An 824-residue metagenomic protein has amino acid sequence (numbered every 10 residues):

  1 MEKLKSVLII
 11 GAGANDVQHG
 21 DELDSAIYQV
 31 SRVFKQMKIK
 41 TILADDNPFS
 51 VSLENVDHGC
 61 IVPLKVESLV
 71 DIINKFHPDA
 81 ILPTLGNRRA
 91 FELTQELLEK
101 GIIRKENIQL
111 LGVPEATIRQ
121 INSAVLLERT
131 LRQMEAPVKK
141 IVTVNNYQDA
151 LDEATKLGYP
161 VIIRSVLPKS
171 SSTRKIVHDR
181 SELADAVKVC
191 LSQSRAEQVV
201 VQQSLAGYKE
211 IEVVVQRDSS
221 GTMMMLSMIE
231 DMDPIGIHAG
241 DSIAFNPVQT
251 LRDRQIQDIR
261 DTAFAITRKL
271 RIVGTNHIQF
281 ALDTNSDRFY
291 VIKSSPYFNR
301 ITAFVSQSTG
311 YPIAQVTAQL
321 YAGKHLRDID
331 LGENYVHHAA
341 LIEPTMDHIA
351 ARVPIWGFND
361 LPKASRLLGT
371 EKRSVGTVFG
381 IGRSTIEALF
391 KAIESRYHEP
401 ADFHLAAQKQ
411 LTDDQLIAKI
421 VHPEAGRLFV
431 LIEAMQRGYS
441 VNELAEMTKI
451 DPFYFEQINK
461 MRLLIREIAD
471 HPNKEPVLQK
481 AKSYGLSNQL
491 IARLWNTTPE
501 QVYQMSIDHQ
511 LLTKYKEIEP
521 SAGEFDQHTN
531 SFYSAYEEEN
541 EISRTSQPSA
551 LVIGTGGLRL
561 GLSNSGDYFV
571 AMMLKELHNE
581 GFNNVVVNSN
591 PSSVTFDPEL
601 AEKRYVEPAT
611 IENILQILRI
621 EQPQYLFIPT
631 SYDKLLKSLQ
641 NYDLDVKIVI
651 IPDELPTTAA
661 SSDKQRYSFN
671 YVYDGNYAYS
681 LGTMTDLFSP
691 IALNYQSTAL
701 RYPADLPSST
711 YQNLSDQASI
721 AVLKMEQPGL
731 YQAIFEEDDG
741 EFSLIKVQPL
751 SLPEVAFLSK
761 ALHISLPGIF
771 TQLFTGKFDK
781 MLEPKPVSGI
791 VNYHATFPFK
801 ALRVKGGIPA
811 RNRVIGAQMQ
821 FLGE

Functional and structural regions predicted by a protein language model:
E2-S6, I10-Q36, T41-V66, N74-P78 (+20 more regions): ATP-dependent carboxylate activation and anion-phosphoryl transfer catalytic cores that bind Mg-ATP to form
A44, T84, V113, I141-V144 (+3 more regions): Structural motif
E115-R129: Short alpha-helix plus adjacent loop in nuclease-associated cores
R129-P137: Basic phosphate/pyrophosphate-binding loop/patch that engages nucleotide-derived ligands
G485, Q489-R544: C-terminal amphipathic alpha-helical interaction region
G556-L558: Conserved mid-sequence domains
